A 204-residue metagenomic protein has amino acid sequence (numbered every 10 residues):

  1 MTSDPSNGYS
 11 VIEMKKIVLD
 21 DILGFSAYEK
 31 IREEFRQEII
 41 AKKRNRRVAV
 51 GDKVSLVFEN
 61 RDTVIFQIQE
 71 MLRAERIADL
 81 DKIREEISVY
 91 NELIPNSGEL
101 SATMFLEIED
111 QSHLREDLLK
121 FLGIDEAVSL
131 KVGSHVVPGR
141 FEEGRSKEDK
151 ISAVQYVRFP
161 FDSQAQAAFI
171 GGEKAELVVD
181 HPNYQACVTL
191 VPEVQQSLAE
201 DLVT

Functional and structural regions predicted by a protein language model:
M1-V11: N-terminal amphipathic/basic-hydrophobic helices that include classical n-h-c signal peptides and signal-anchor
Y9-E99, E107-T204: Long, contiguous binding/interaction regions
